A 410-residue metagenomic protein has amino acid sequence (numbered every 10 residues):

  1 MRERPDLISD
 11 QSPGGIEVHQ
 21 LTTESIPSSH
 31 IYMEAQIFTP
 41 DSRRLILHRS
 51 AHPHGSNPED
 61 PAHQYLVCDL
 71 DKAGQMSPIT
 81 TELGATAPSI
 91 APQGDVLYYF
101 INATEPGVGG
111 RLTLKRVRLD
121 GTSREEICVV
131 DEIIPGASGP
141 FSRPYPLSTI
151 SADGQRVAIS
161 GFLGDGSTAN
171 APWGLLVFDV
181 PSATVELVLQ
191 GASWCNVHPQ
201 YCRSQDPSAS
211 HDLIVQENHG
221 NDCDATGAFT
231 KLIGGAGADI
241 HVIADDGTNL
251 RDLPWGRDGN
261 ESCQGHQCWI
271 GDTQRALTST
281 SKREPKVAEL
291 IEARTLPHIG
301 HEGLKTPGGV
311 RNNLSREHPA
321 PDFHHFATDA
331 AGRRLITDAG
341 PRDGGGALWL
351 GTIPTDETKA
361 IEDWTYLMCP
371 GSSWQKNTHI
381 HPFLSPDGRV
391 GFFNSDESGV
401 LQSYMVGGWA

Functional and structural regions predicted by a protein language model:
S9-S29, E362-T365: A short helix->beta-strand "capping" segment at the edge of beta-propeller domains
P27, I31-E34, H52-N102: Blade-loop segments of beta-propeller domains
A35-R44, R49, P88-I101, S142 (+5 more regions): Blade-terminus and WD-like Trp-Asp/Gly-His loop motifs, strongest in beta-propeller folds
R49-P61, F100-G110, I159-A171, V215-G237 (+3 more regions): Short, conserved, GDST-rich strand-edge loop motifs in beta-rich repeat architectures
I79-W173, L187-C195: Asp-box/WD-like beta-propeller blade repeats and closely related beta-sheet repeat scaffolds
P254-C263, N312-F326, T358-P386: Conserved blade-ending motifs and adjacent loop-strand segments that build the rim/top face of beta-propeller domains
G265, I270-L290, L296-H301, R311-A360: Loop/turn-rich, solvent-exposed surfaces of beta-rich toroidal or solenoidal domains
T378-A410: Blade-level signature of beta-propeller repeat domains, shared across WD40, Kelch, NHL, RCC1 and BNR/Asp-box propellers
